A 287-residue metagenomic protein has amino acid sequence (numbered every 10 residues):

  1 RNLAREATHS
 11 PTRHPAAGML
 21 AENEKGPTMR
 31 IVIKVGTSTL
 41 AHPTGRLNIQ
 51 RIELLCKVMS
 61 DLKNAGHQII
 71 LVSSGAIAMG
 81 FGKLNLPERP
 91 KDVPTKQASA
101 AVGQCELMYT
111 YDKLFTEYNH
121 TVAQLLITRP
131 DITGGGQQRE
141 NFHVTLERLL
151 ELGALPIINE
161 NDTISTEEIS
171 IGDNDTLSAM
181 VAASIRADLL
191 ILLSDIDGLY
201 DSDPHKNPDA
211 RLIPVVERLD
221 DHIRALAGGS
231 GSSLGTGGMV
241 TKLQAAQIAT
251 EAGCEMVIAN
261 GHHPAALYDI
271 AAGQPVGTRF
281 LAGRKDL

Functional and structural regions predicted by a protein language model:
K25-L287: C-terminal catalytic "cap/lid" subdomain
